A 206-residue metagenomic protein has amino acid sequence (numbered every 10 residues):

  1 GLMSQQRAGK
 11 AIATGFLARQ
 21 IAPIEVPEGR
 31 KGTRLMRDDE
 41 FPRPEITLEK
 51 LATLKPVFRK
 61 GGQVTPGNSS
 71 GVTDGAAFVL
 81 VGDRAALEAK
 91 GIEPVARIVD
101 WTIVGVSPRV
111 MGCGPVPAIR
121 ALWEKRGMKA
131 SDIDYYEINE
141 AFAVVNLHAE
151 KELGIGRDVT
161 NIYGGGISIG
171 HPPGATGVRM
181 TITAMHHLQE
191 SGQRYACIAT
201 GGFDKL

Functional and structural regions predicted by a protein language model:
G1-A89, E152, R157-V159: N-terminal extracellular/periplasmic Venus flytrap/periplasmic-binding protein-like
G1-Q5, L17, R43-T47, S69-T73 (+4 more regions): Generic structural signal for well-ordered, non-membrane alpha-helical segments in soluble metabolic enzymes
M3, R7-K10, K50-T53, A118-A121 (+3 more regions): Alpha-helical scaffold segments in soluble metabolic enzymes
E28, V99-S168: Active-site pocket-lining segment
R34-T65, V104-V106, Y135-F142, I167-R179 (+1 more regions): Hydrophobic transmembrane alpha-helix bundles
I46-C113, P117, E124-K125, I182-T183 (+2 more regions): Condensing-enzyme catalytic core mediating Claisen C-C bond formation in acyl metabolism
A130, K151-E152, G156-N161, G166-K205: Internal helix-turn-beta structural module
